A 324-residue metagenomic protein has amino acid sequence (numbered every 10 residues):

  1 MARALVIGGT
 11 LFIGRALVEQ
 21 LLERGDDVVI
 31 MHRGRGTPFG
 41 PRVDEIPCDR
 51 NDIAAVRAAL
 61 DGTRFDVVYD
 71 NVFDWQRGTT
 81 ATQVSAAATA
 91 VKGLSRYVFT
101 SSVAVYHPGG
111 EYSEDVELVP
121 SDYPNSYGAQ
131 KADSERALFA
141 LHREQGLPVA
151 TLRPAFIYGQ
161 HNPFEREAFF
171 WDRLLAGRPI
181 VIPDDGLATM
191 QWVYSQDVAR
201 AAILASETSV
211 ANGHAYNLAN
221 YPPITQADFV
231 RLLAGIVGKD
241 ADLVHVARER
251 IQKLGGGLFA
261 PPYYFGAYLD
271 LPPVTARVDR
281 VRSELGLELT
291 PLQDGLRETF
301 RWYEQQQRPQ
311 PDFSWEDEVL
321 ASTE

Functional and structural regions predicted by a protein language model:
A4-R24: N-terminal Rossmann NAD(P)H-binding glycine-rich loop of SDR-like oxidoreductase domains
I7-G8, G159, P183-A188, Y216-P223 (+4 more regions): Glycine-rich Rossmann NAD(P)(H)-binding loop
T37-G40, D44-G93, F99, Y106: NAD(P)H-binding glycine-rich loop region in Rossmannoid oxidoreductase-like domains and their noncatalytic homologs
S85-A132, A140-H142, A150: Conserved Rossmann-fold NAD(P)-dependent oxidoreductase catalytic core, especially the SDR/UDP-sugar
E135-H161: Conserved beta-loop-beta element that borders a ligand/cofactor-binding pocket
E165-F170, P183-S206, G213-H214: Substrate-positioning beta->alpha
S195, L254-E288, Q306-P309, W315-D317: Conserved C-terminal active-site "lid" loop/helix of NAD(P)H-dependent oxidoreductases that clamps the redox cofactor
L204-F265, R280, E298-F300, F313-E324: Mid/C-terminal beta-alpha module of Rossmann-like enzyme folds, strongest in SDR-family dehydrogenases/epimerases
